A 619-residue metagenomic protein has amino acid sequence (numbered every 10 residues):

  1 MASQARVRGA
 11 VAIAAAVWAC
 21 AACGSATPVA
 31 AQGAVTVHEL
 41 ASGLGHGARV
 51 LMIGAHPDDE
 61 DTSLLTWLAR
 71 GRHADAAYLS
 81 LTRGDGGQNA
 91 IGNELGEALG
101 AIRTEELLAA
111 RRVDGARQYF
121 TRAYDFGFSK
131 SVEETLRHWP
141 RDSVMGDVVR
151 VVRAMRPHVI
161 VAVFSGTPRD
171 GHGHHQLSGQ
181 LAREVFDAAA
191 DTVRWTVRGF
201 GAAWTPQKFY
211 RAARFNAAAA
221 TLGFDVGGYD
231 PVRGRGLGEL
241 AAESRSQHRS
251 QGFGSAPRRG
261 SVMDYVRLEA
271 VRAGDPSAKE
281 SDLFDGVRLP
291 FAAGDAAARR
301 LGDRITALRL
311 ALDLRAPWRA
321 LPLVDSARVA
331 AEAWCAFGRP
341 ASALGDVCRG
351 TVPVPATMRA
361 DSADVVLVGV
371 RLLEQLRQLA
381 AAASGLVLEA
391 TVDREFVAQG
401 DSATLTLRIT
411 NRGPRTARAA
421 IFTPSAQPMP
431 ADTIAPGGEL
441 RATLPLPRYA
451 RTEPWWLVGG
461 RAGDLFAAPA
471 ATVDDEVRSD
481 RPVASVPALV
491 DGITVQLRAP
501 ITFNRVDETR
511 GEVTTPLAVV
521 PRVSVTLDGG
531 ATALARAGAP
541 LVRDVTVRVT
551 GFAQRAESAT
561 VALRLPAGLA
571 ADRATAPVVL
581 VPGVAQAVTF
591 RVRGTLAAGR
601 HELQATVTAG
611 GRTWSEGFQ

Functional and structural regions predicted by a protein language model:
A10-S25: Bacterial N-terminal signal peptides
G24-V50, S131-T135, R141-L386: Metal-dependent de-N-acetylase/amidase catalytic core
T27-A154, Q176, R183-D187, D191: Active-site rim/loop-helix segments in enzyme catalytic domains that contact anionic ligands
P355-G400, N504-G538: Low-complexity, acidic Ser/Thr/Pro/Gly-rich terminal tails and inter-domain linkers that flank the onset of structured
I409-G413, R548-A553: Asparagine-centered strand-capping/turn motif at beta-strand->loop junctions
R412-A450, A559-V581, R593-T595: Proline-anchored loop/turn motifs at beta-strand termini and strand-loop-strand connectors
T443-E476, V579-V581, R593-G599: Short, surface-exposed loop/turn segments at beta-strand-coil junctions that are enriched for proline with nearby
S479, S485-F552, Q619: Acidic, serine/threonine- and proline-rich intrinsically disordered appendage/tail regions
